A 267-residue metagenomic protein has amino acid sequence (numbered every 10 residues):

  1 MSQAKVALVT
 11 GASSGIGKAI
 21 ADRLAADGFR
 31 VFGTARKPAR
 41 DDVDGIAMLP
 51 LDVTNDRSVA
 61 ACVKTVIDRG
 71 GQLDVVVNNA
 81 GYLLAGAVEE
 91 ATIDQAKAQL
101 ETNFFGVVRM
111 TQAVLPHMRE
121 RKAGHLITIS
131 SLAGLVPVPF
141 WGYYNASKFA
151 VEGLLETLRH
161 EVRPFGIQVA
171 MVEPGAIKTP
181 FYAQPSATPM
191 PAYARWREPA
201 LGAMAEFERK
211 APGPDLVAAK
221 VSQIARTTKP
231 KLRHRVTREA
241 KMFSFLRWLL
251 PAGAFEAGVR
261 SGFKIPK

Functional and structural regions predicted by a protein language model:
S13-S14: Conserved glycine-rich cofactor-binding loop
G45-R57: Rossmann-fold cofactor-recognition segment
T65-N78, L84: A glycine-rich helix->loop->beta "capping" turn within Rossmann-like NAD(P)(H)-dependent oxidoreductase domains
A87-V88, T92-K97: Substrate-binding pocket helix/loop in short-chain dehydrogenase/reductase
T111, S147: Active-site helix of classical SDR
S131: Residue(s) in the substrate-gating loop at a strand-loop-helix junction that position the organic substrate next
R163-E208: C-terminal beta-strand-loop-alpha-helix "lid" module of Rossmann-like NAD(P)-dependent dehydrogenases
